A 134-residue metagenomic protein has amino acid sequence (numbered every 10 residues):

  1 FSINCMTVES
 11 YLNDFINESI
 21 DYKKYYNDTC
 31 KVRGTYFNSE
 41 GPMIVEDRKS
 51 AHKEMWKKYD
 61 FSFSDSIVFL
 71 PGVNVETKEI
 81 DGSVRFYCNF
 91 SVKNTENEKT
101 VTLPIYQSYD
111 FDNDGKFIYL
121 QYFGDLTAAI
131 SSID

Functional and structural regions predicted by a protein language model:
F1-I16, I20: Short, low-complexity N-terminal intrinsically disordered segments enriched in polar/charged residues
S19-I20, K24-G82: A solvent-exposed, acidic/Ser-Thr-rich amphipathic alpha-helical stretch
K24-N27, Y109-F117: Short, solvent-exposed coil/turn segments at beta-strand boundaries
Y26, C88-V92, G124: Short beta-strand segments enriched in hydrophobic/aromatic residues within well-folded beta-rich domains
D81-D114: Exposed beta-sheet edge and beta->alpha loop/turn motif
I118-D134: Low-complexity, intrinsically disordered terminal/linker segments enriched in charged and Gly/Pro repeats
